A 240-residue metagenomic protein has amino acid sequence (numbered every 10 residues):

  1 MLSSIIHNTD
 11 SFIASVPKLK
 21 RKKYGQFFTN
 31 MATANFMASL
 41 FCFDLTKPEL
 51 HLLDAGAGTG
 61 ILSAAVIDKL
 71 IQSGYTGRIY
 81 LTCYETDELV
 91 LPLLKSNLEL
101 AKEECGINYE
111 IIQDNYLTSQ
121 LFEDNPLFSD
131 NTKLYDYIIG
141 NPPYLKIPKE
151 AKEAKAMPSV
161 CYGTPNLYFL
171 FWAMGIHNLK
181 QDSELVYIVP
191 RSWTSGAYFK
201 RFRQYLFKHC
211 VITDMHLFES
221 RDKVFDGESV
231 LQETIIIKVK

Functional and structural regions predicted by a protein language model:
M1-T46: S-adenosyl-L-methionine
I13-K18, G74, K152-E153: Surface-exposed beta-strand-to-loop junctions that form interaction patches on eukaryotic regulatory domains
K22-K23, F27-F36, A57-A64, R78 (+3 more regions): Signature of N6-adenine DNA methyltransferases within the class I
A38-F43, I67, I71, I176: Generic structural signal for well-ordered alpha-helical scaffold segments
P48-G58: Conserved class I S-adenosyl-L-methionine
D68-Y80: Conserved S-adenosyl-L-methionine
L94-I107: Short, conserved SAM-binding/catalytic segment of Class I S-adenosyl-L-methionine-dependent methyltransferases
G106-Y116: Conserved SAM-binding strand-loop segment of SAM-dependent methyltransferases
